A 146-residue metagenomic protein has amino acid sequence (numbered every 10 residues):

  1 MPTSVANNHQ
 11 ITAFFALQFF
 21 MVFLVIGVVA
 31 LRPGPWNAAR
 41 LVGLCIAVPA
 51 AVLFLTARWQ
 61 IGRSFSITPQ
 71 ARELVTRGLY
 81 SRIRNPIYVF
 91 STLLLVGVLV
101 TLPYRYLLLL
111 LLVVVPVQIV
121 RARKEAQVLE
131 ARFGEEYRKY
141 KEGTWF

Functional and structural regions predicted by a protein language model:
M1-T76, L93-F146: Membrane-anchoring alpha-helices and their flanking helix-loop junctions
R77, S81-F90: Histidine-centered phosphotransfer motif of kinases
